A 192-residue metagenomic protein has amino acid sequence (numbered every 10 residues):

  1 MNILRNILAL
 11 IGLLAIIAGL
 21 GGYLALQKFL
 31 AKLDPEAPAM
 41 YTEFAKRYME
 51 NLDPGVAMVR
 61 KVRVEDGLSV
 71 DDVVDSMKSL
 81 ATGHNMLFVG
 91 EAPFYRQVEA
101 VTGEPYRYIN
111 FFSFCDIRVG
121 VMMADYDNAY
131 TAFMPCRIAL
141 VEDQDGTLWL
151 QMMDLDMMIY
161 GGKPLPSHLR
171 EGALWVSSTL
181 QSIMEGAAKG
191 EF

Functional and structural regions predicted by a protein language model:
R5-Y23: Hydrophobic membrane-insertion alpha-helices, especially the h-region of bacterial N-terminal signal peptides
A25-Y41: Ser/Thr/Pro/Gly-rich low-complexity linker/stalk segments immediately outside membranes or between
P35, D75-A129: Ser/Thr-rich, low-complexity intrinsically disordered terminal regions
E36-F88: Terminal, regulation- and interaction-focused segments at domain boundaries
D66-V74, P105, L169, A173 (+1 more regions): Solvent-exposed, acidic/flexible segments
N128-A132, L140: Soluble extracytoplasmic domains of inner/organellar membrane proteins
R137-P166: Beta-strand/loop substructures that line and gate deep hydrophobic ligand-binding cavities in soluble
L155-F192: C-terminal partner/receptor-binding element of secreted or periplasmic proteins
